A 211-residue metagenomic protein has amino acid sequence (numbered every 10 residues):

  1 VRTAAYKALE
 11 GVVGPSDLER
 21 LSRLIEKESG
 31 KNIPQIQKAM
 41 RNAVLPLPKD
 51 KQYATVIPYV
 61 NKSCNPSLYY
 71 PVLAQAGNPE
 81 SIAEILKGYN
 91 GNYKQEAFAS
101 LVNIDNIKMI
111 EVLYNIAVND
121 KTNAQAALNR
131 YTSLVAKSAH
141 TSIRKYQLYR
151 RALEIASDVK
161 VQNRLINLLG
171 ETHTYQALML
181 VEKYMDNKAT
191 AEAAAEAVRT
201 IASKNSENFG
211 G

Functional and structural regions predicted by a protein language model:
V1, G14-E26, L47-V60, N78-Y89 (+6 more regions): Amphipathic alpha-helical scaffolding segments comprising HEAT/armadillo-like alpha-solenoid repeats
R2, I33, Q37, P66-Y69 (+7 more regions): Residue-level detector of extended alpha-helical repeat arrays and alpha-solenoid scaffolds
A8-G11, A39-P46, V72-A76, S100-N103 (+5 more regions): Core register positions within helices of long alpha-helical scaffolds
L24, A99, Q125-S133, K160-N167 (+2 more regions): Alpha-helical, heptad-rich or low-complexity scaffold/stalk segments that mediate oligomerization or tethering
A156-D158, Y175, A193: Long beta-sheet-rich domains in secretory-pathway and surface-associated proteins
